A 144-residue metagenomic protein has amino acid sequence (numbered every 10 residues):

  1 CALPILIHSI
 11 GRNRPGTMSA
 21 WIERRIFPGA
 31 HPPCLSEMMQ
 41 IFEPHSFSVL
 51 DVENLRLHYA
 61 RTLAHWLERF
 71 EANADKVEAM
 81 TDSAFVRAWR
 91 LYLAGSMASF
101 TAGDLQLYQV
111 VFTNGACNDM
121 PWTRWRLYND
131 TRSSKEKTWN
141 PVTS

Functional and structural regions predicted by a protein language model:
C1-L3: Short, small-residue-biased leader/transition segments that mark boundaries at the very start of proteins
I10-M120, Y128-N129: Substrate-binding/catalytic lobe of Class I Rossmann-like enzymes that use SAM or dcSAM, i.e., the mid-to-C-terminal
W125-S144: Short, cationic low-complexity segments
